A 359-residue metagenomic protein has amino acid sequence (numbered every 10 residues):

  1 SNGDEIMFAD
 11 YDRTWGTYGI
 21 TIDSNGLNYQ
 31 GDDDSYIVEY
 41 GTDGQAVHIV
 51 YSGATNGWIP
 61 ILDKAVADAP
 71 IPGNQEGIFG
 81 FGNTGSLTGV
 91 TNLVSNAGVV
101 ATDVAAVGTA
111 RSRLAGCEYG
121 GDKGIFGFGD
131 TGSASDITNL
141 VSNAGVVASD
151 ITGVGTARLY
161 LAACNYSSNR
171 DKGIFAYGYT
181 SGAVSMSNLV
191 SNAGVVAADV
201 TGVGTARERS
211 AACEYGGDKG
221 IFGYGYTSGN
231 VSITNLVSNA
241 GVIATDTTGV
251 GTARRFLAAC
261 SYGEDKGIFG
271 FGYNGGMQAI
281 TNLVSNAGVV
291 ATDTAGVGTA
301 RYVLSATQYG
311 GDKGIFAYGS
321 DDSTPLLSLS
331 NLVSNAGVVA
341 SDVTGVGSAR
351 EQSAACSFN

Functional and structural regions predicted by a protein language model:
S1-D68: Acidic, glycine/polar-enriched metal-coordinating patches/loops that mediate binding to polyanionic ligands
Y36-Y40, H48, D63-N359: Kelch-like beta-propeller repeat domains
